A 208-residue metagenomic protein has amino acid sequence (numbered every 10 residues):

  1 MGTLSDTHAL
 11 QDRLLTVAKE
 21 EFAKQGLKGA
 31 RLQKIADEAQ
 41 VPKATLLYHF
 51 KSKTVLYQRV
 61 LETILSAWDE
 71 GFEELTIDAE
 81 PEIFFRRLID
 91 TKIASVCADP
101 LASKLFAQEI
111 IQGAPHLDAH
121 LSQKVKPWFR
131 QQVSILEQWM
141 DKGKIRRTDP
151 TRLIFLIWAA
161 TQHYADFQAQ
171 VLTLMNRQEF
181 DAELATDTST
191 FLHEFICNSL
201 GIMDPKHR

Functional and structural regions predicted by a protein language model:
M1-A9, T16, D204-R208: N-terminal intrinsically disordered/low-complexity leader segments
G2, Q58-R87, I135-E137: Amphipathic alpha-helical linker/stalk segments
G2, R13, V17, E21-V55 (+1 more regions): Helix-turn-helix
S66-E73, P115-D141, T186-T190, E194-C197: Amphipathic alpha-helical packing segments from all-alpha helical-bundle domains
E73-K104, K142, R147-I157, T186-S189 (+1 more regions): Hydrophobic alpha-helical connector segments
A98-A119, Q168-N176: Amphipathic alpha-helical segments used for helix-helix packing
K126-I154, L174, L200-R208: Hydrophobic alpha-helical bundle segments that form small-molecule/ligand-binding pockets
N176-T188: A short acidic, glycine-rich active-site loop that binds or catalyzes chemistry on phosphate/adenosine moieties
